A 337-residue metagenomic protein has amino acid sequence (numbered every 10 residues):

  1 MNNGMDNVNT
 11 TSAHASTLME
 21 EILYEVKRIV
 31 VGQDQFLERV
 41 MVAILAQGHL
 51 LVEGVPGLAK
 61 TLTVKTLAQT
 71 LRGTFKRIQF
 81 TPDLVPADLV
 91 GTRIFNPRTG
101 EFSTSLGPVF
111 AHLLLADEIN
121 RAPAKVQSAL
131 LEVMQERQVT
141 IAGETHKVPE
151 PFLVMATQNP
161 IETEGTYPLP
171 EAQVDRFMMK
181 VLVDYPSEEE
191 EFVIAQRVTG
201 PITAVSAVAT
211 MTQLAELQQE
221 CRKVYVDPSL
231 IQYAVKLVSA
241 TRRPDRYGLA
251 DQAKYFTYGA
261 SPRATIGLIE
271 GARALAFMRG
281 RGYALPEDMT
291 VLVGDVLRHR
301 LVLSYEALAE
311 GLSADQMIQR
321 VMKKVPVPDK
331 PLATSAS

Functional and structural regions predicted by a protein language model:
N3-V8, S12, R246-S337: C-terminal engagement/docking regions of AAA+ P-loop ATPases
N9-S16, I29-V30, T166, K180-Q252 (+4 more regions): Conserved C-terminal "switch" segment of AAA+ ATPases
H14-L58: Pre-Walker A (pre-P-loop) alpha-helix and adjacent loop at the N terminus of AAA/AAA+ ATPase modules, a conserved
R39-V42, F95-L115: Conserved alpha-helical scaffold flanking the Walker A/P-loop in AAA+ ATPase domains
I44-T81: Walker A/P-loop
E53, T74-A87, G143-E150: Short beta-strand-centered segment that lines the nucleotide-binding/catalytic pocket of NTP-utilizing
G54, D117-E118, A129: Walker B catalytic acidic pair
N96-E101, E118, A122-V126, M134-V224 (+1 more regions): Canonical AAA+ ATPase core
